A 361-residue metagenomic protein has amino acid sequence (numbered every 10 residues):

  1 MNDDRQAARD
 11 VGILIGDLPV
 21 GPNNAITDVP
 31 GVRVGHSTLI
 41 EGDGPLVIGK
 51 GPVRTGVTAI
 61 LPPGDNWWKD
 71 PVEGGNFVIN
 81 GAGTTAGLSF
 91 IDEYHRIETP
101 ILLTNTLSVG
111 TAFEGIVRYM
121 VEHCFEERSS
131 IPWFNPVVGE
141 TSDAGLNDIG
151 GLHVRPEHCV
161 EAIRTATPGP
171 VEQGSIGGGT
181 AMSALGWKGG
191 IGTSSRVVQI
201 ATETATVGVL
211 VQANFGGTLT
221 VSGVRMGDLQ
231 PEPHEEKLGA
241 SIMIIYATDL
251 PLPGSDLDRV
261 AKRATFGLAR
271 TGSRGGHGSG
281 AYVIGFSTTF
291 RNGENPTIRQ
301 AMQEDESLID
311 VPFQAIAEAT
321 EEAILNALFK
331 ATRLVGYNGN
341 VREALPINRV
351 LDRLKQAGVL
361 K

Functional and structural regions predicted by a protein language model:
M1-K361: Alpha/propeptide regions of enzymes that mature by internal proteolysis
